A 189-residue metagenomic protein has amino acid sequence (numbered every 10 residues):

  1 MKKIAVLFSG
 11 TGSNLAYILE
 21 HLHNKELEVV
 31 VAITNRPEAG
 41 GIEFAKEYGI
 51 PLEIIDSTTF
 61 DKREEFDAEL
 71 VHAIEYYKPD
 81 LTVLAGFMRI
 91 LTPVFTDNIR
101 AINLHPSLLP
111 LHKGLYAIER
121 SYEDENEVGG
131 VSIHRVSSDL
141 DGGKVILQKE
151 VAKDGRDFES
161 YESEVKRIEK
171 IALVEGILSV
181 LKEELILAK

Functional and structural regions predicted by a protein language model:
M1-G40: N-terminal Rossmann-like dinucleotide-binding module
Y17-N24, F44, Y48, A73 (+2 more regions): Alpha-helical structural signal in soluble globular domains
H21, L81, A85-K189: Donor/substrate-binding cores of folate-linked one-carbon enzymes
K25-E65: Short, surface-exposed acidic-centric catalytic microdomains
E26-E28, K78, E127: Short loop/turn motifs at secondary-structure junctions
E65-V71: Charged helix-capping and loop-helix junction motifs
A73-P79: Glycine-rich phosphate-binding loop signature in dinucleotide/nucleotide-binding domains
